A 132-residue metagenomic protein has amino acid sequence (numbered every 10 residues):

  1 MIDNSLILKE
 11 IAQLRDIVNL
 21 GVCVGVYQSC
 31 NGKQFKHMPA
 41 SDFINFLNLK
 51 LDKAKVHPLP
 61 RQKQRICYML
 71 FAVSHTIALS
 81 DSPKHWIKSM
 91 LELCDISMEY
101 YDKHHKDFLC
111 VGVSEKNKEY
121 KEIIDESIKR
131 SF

Functional and structural regions predicted by a protein language model:
I2-F132: Flexible coil/loop and intrinsically disordered linker positions at secondary-structure junctions
